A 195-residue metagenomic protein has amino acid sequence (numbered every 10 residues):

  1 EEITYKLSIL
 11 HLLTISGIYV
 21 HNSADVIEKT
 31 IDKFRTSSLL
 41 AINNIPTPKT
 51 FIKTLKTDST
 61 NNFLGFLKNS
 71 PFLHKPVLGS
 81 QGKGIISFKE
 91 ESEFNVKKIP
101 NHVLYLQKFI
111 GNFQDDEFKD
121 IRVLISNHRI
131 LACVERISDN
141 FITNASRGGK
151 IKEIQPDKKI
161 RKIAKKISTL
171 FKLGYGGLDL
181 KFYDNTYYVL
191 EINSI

Functional and structural regions predicted by a protein language model:
E1-T50: Conserved N-proximal alpha/beta basic substrate-recognition cap immediately N-terminal to, or forming the N-lobe
L7-H11, S37, N61-L64, F94-V96 (+1 more regions): Short amphipathic alpha-helical segments and helix-helix/interface helices
D25-I27, T54-D58, V77-Q81, E91-E93 (+1 more regions): Short acidic/polar capping segments at secondary-structure boundaries
P46-S70: Rossmann-like NAD(P)H-binding beta-loop-alpha module
K49, S70-H74, L104-Q107, Y175-L178: A short linear hydrophobic-aromatic micro-motif
F51, V77, F109-I110, L124 (+2 more regions): Anionic group-transfer/hydrolysis microenvironments
Q81-S168: Phosphate-binding site of ATP-dependent enzymes
S168-I195: Conserved metal-phosphate-binding beta-hairpin within the catalytic cores of diverse ATP-dependent phosphoryl-transfer
